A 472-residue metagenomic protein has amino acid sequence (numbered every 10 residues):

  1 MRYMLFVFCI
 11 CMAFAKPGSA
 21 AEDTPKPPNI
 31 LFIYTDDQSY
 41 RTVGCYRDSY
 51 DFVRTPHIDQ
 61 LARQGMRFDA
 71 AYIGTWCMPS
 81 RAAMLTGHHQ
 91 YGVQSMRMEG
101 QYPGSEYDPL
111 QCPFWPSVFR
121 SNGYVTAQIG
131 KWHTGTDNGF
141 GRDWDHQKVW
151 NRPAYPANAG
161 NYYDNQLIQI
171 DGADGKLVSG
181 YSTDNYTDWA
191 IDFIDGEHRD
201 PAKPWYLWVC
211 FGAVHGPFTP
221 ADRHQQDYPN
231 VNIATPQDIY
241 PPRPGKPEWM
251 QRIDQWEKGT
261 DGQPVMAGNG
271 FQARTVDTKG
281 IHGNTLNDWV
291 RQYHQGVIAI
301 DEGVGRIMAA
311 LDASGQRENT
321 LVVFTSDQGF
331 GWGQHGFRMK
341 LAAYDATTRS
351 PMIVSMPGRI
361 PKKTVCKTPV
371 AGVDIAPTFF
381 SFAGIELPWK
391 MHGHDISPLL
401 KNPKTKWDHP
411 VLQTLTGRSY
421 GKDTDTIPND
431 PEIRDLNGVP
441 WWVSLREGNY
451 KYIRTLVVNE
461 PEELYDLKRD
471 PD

Functional and structural regions predicted by a protein language model:
M4-A13: Bacterial N-terminal signal peptides
F14, S19-L456, E460-E462, P471-D472: Formylglycine-dependent sulfatase
